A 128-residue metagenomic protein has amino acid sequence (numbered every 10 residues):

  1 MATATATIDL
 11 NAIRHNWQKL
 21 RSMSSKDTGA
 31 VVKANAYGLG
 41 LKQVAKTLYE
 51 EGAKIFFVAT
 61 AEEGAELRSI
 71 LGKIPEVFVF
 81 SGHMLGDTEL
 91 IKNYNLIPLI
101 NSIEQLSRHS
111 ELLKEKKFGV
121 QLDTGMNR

Functional and structural regions predicted by a protein language model:
M1: Gly-rich Lys/Arg/Thr-decorated short loops/hinges at beta-loop-alpha junctions or inter-strand turns that position
A4-T7, A12-H15, K26-R128: Active-site-proximal beta-alpha core segment in soluble small-molecule metabolic enzymes
M23: Conserved PLP-enzyme active-site core in the AAT-like
